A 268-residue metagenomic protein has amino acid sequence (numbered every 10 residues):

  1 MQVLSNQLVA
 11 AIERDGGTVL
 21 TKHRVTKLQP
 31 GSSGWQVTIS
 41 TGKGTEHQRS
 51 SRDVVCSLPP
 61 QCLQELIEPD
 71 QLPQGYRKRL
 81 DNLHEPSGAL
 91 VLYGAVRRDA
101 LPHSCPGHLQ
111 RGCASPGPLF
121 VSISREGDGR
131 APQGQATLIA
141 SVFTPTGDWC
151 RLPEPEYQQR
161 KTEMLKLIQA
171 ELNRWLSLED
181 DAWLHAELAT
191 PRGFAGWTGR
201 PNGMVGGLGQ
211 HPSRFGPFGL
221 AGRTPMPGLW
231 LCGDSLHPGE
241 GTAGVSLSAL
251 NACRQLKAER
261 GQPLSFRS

Functional and structural regions predicted by a protein language model:
M1-Q36, T41: Helical element adjacent to the flavin cofactor pocket in flavoenzyme catalytic cores
T18, K22, L178-E187, P263-R267: Flexible, glycine/charged-enriched surface loops at secondary-structure junctions
R24-Q133: Mid-domain catalytic core of redox enzymes that form a hydrophobic substrate pocket/lid adjacent to a catalytic redox
P30, K257-S268: Active-site-proximal substrate-binding core of FAD-dependent oxidoreductases
V55, G94, A140, L172 (+3 more regions): Hydrophobic, well-ordered secondary-structure elements that form the walls of internal hydrophobic environments
R97-A195: C-terminal segments that line or cap access tunnels to active or ligand-binding sites in enzymes and enzyme-associated
L178-P238: A glycine-rich dinucleotide-binding beta-alpha-beta segment and adjacent secondary-structure elements that constitute
D234-R260: A conserved FAD-binding loop/helix module that cradles the flavin
